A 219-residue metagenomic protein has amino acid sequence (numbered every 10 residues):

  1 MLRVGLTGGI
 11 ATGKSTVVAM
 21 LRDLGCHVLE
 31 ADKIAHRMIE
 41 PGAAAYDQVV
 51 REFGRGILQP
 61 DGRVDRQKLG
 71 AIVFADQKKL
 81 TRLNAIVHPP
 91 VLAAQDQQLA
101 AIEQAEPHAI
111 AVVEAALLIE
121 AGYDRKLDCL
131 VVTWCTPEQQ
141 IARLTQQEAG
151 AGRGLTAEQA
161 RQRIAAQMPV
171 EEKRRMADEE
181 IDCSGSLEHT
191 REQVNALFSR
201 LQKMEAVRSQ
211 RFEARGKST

Functional and structural regions predicted by a protein language model:
M1-K33: Walker A (P-loop) phosphate-binding motif
G13, D32, L83, V112 (+3 more regions): Residue-level signal for inorganic ion chemistry
V17-V18, H27-P41, R55, Q146 (+1 more regions): N-terminal polybasic phosphate/anion-binding patch
H27, A71, C129, D178-E179: Well-ordered beta-strand positions
K33-I110: ATP-dependent small-molecule kinase phosphotransfer cores that center on conserved nucleotide phosphate-binding segments
Y46-V50, P137-T145, A157, R161: An amphipathic alpha-helix signature
A93-Q147: ATP-dependent NMP and nucleoside kinases share a basic, alpha-helical "lid"
Q95, R125-K126, A149-M204, F212-R215: Small-molecule kinase domains that catalyze NTP-dependent phosphoryl transfer to phosphate-bearing small molecules
